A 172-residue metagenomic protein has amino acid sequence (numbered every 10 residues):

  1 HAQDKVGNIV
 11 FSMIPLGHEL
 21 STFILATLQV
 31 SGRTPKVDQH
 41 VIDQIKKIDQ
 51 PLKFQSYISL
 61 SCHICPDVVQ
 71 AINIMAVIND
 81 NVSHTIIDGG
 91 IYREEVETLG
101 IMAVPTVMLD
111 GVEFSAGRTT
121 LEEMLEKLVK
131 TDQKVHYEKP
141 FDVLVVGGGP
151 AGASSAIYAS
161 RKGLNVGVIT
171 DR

Functional and structural regions predicted by a protein language model:
A2-T34, M108-K134: Non-catalytic, surface beta->alpha helical segment in thiol-disulfide oxidoreductase systems
R33-I48, D142-V143: Long, charged amphipathic helices and adjacent flexible linkers at domain junctions
I45-D80, H84-I86: Local sequence-structure signature of Cys/Sec-based thiol-disulfide redox active-site neighborhoods
I58-S61, A103, G149: Short pre-active-site segment immediately N-terminal to redox-active cysteine/selenocysteine motifs in thiol-based
V96-A103, S115-T119: Thiol/disulfide oxidoreductase modules built on the thioredoxin-like
V135-A151, G167: Beta1/beta-strand and adjacent pyrophosphate-binding region of the FAD-binding site in flavoprotein oxidoreductases
A159: Aromatic pocket-lining residues of Rossmann-like dinucleotide-binding sites
L164-D171: Short beta-strand "acidic-cap" motif of Rossmann-like dinucleotide-binding folds
